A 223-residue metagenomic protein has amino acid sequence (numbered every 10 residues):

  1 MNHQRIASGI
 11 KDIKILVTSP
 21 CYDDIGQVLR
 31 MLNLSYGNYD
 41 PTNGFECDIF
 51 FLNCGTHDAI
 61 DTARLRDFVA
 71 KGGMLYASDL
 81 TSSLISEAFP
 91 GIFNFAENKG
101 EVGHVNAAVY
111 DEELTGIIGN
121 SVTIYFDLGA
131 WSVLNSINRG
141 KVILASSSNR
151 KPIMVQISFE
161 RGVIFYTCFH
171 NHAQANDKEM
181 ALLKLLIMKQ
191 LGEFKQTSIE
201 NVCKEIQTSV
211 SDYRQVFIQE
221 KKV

Functional and structural regions predicted by a protein language model:
R5-S8: Mature catalytic domains of secreted/periplasmic carbohydrate-active enzymes
I10-F89, K222: Helical hinge/lid and interdomain linker segments adjacent to catalytic or ligand-binding clefts that mediate domain
I10-K14, K189-K195: Short domain-boundary/entry signatures in modular proteins, especially in secreted/extracellular architectures
G26-V28, L32, G103-A181, L191-V223: Catalytic beta-strand/loop cores that center a nucleophilic Ser/Cys/Thr and support acyl-enzyme chemistry
S35-Y39, I92-G100, R139-S146: Short secondary-structure junctions
D58-L128, I187-M188: A glycine-rich, often tryptophan-bearing local segment used as a flexible ligand/cofactor-contacting loop or short
L182-L186: Generic recognition of well-ordered alpha-helical segments
